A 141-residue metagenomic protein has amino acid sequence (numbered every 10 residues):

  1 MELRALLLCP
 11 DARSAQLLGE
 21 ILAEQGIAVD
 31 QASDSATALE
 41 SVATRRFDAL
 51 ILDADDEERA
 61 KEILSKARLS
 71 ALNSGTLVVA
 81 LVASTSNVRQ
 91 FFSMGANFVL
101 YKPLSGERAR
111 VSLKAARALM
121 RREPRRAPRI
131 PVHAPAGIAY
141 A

Functional and structural regions predicted by a protein language model:
M1-R4, L8, A12-A28, S86-R89 (+1 more regions): N-terminal helix initiation/capping motif
L3, R45, M94: Active-site charged/polar residues at nucleotide-handling catalytic sites that mediate phosphoryl, nucleotidyl
L7, V78-A80: Structural beta-sheet core signal
A15, D34-L39, F47-S74, V82-N87: Conserved phosphotransfer microenvironments
A23, L72, S93: Anion (oxyanion) recognition and catalysis
G26-D34, S41: Short hydrophobic/Thr-rich beta-strand motif most characteristic of the beta2 strand and flanking loop of CheY-like
L39-E40, R110: Alpha2 helix of the CheY-like receiver
A43, R89-F92: Non-catalytic positions within long, well-ordered alpha-helices that form the structural scaffold/packing of enzyme
